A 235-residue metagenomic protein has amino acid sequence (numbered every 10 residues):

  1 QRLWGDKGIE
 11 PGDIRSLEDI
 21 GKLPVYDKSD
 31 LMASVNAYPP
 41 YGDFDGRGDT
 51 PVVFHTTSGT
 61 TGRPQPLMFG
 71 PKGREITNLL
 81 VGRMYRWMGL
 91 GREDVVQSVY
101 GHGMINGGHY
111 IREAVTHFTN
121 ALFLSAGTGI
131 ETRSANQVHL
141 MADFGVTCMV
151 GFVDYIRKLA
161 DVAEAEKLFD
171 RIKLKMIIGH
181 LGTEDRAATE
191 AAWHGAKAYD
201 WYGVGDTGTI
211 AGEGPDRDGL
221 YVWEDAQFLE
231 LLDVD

Functional and structural regions predicted by a protein language model:
Q1-T56, G62-L79, R83-W87, G91-R92 (+2 more regions): Nucleotide 5′-phosphate-binding alpha/beta core
R2, N120-D235: Active-site glycine/GP-rich loop and adjacent strand/helix microenvironment that borders small-molecule binding pockets
R47-R63, M104-E113, A135-V138: Short, compositionally biased "basic patch" segments
P51, R74, G101-I105, D154-Y155: Short glycine-enriched loops at secondary-structure junctions
T57-T60, V96, M149, G203: Conserved S/T- and glycine-rich ATP-binding loop of Class I adenylate-forming
F69, V99-Y100, G151: Small/polar loops that bind or transfer phosphate-bearing groups
K72, H102, N106, S125-T132: Alpha-helix capping and helix-loop boundary segments enriched in small/acidic/polar residues
G82, R86-F118: Conserved AMP-binding loop of ANL adenylate-forming enzymes
